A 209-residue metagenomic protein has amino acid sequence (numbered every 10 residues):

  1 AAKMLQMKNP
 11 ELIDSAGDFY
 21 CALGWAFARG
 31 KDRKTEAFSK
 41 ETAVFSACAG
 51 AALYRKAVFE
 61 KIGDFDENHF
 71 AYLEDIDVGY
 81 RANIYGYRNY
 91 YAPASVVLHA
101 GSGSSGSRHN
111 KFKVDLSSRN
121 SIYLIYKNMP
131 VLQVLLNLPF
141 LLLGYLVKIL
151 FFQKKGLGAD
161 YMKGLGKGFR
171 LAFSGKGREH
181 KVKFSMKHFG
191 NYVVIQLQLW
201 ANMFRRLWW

Functional and structural regions predicted by a protein language model:
A1-A26: Conserved donor NDP-sugar-binding/catalytic core segment of glycosyltransferases
K3, D66, G86-G101, H109-K111 (+1 more regions): Catalytic beta-strand/loop signature of glycosyltransferases that borders the donor
Y20-V44, E60: Short, flexible, basic/aromatic active-site loop/helix in glycosyltransferases
F45-V96: A short, conserved alpha-helix in the catalytic core of glycosyltransferases
L98-R119, L150-D160: Nucleotide-sugar-dependent glycosyltransferase catalytic core
L124-I125, G168: Short alpha-helical functional segments enriched in proximate histidine and acidic residues
V134-W209: Non-catalytic, C-terminal membrane-associated alpha-helical segments of glycosyltransferases
